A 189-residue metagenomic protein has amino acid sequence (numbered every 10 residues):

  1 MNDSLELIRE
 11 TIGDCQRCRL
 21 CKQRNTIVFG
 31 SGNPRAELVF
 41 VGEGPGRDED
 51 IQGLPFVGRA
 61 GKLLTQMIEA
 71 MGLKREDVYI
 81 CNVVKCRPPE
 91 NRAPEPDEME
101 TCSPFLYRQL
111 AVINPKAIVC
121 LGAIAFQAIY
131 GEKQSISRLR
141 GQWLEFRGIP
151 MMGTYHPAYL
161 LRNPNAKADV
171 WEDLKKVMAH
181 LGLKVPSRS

Functional and structural regions predicted by a protein language model:
M1-S189: A polyanion-binding, active-site-adjacent surface
